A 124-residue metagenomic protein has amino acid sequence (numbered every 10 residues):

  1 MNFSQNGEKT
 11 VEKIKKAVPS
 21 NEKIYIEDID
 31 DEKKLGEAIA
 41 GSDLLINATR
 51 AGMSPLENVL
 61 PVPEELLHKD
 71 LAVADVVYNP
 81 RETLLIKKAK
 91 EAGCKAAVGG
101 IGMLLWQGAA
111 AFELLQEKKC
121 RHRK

Functional and structural regions predicted by a protein language model:
M1-N21: NAD(P)-binding Rossmann-fold cofactor-contacting core
N2-N6, R81, G100: Short beta->alpha hinge that forms the Motif I/post-I loop of the SAM-binding pocket
F3, A38, L85, L104-Q107: Generic hydrophobic secondary-structure packing signal
E8-K15, I86-K90, A109: Class I S-adenosyl-L-methionine
S20-A97: Rossmann-like adenosine-cofactor binding region
E64, K119-C120: Generic secondary-structure boundary signal with a strong preference for alpha-helix termini
Y78-N79, K95-K119: Active-site capping/gating segments
H122-K124: A short, charged, Gly/Pro-tolerant segment at domain boundaries
